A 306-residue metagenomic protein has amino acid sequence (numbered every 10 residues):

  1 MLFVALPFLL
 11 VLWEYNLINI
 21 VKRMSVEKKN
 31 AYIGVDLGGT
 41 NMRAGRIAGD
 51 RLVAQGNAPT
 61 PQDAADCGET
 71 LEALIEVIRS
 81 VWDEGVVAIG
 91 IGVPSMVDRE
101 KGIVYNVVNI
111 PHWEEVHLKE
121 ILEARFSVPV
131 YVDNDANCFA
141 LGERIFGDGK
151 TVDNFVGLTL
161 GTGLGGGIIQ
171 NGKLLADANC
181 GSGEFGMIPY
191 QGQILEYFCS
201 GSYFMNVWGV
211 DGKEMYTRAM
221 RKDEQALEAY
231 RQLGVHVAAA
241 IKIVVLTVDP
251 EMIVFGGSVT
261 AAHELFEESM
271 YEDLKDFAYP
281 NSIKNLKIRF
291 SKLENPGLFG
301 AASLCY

Functional and structural regions predicted by a protein language model:
L2, L9-A88, V97-I103, E120-V128 (+2 more regions): ATP-binding/phosphotransfer module of carbohydrate and carboxylate kinases, centering on a glycine-rich
D36, G90-P94, G157-G163: Short beta-strand segments
A48, V93, Q170-N171: A cytosolic small-molecule/anion-sensing beta-strand core signal
G56-A58, V108, A178: Short hydrophobic alpha-helix segments
T60-Q62, H112-W113, S182-E184: A short acidic/small-residue loop/turn micro-motif
I103-E115: A charged helix-plus-loop insertion that forms the helical arch/lid used to bind and gate nucleic-acid substrates
V130-N134: General beta-strand structural signal in soluble alpha/beta enzymes
T151-C199: Glycine-rich phosphate-binding loop of actin/hexokinase-like ATP-binding domains
